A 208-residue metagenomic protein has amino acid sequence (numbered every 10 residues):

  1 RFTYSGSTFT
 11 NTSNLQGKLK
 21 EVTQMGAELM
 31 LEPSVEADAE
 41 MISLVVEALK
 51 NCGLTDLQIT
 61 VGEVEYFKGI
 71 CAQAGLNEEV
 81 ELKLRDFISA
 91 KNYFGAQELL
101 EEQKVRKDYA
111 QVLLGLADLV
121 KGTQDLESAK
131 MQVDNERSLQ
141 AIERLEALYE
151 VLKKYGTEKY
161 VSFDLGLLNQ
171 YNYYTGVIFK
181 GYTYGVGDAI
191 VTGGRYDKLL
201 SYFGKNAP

Functional and structural regions predicted by a protein language model:
R1-T55, L99-P208: Positively charged, Gly/Ser-enriched RNA/tRNA-binding surfaces
K20-M25, V61-G69: Short, conserved phosphate-binding/catalytic loop or strand-edge motifs used in phosphoryl-/nucleotidyl-transfer
L44-K50, E65-Q73: Hydrophobic mid-domain F-helix/FG-region of cytochrome P450s
D56-F67, L84, S162-G166: Short, surface-exposed recognition loops or helix-turn segments adjacent to catalytic cores
G62, L76-E79, K91, V105 (+2 more regions): Short coil/turn linker and secondary-structure boundary residues
Y66, I88, N206-A207: Alpha-helix termini
K68-E78, N172-F179: Short glycine/threonine-rich loop-to-helix capping motif typified by GTGT followed within a few residues by an Asp-Pro
L76-E98, T183: Acidic, His- and aromatic-enriched active-site or binding-groove loops in soluble protein domains that engage sugars
